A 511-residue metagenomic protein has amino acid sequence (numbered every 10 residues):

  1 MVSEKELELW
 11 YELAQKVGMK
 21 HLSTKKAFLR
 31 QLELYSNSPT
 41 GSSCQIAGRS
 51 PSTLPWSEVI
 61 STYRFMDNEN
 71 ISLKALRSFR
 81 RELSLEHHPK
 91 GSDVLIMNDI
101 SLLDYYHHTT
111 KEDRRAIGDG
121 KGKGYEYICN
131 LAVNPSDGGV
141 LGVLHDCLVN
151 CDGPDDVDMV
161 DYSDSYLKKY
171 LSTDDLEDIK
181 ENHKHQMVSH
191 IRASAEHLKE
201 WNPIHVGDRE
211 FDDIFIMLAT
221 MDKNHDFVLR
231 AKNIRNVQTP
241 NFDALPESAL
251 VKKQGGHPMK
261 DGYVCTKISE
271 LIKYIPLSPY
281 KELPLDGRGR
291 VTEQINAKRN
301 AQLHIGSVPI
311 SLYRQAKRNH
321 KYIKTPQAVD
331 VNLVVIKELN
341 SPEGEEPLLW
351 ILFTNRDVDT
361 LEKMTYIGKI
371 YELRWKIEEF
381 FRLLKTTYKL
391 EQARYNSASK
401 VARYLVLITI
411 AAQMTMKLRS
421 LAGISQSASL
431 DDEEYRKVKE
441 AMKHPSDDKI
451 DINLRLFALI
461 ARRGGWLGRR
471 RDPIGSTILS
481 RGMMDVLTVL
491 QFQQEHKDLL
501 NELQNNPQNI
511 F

Functional and structural regions predicted by a protein language model:
M1-K111, K121-E126, V133-F511: Single, function-defining residue in the core of a domain
